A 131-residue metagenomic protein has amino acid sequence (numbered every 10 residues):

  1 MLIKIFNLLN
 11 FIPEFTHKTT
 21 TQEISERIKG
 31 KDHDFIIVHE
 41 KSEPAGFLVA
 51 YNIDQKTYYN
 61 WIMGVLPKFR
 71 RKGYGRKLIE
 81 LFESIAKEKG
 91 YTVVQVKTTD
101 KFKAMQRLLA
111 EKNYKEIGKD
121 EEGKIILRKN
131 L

Functional and structural regions predicted by a protein language model:
L2-T57, W61, G118-D120: Acetyl-CoA-dependent GNAT
M63-R71, T98-T99: A short, internal acetyl-CoA/4′-phosphopantetheine-binding micro-motif in the GNAT/acyltransferase core
G64, F82, K112: Conserved alpha-helical elements of the SDR catalytic core
F69, G73-L81: Conserved acetyl-CoA pyrophosphate-binding loop and the N-cap/start of the following alpha-helix in GNAT-like
R76, D100-G118: Conserved active-site alpha-helix within GNAT-family acetyltransferase domains
A86-T98: Conserved GNAT acetyl-CoA-binding A-motif
L127-L131: Short beta-strand-to-coil "C-cap" segments at the C-terminal boundary of structured domains/repeats, marking
